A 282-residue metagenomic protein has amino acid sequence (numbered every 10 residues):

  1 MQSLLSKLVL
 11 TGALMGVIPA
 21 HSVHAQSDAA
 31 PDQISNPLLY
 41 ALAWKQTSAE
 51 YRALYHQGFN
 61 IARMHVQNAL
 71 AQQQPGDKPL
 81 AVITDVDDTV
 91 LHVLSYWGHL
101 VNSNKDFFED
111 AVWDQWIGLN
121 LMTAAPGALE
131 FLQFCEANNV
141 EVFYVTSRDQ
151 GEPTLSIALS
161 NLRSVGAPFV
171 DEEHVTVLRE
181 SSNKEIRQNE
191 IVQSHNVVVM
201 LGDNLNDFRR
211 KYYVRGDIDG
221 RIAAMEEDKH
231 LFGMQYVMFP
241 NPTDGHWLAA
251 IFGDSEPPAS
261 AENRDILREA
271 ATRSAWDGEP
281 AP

Functional and structural regions predicted by a protein language model:
M1-V9: Bacterial N-terminal signal peptides that target proteins for export
M15-V23: C-terminal segment of classical bacterial N-terminal signal peptides
V23-T84, F252-P258, N263-P282: Non-catalytic pre-domain segments flanking phosphatase-related domains
W44-Y55, D114-M122, Y144-Q150, T176-L178: Second-shell loop/turn segments in exported
Q72-A81, V90-T123: Active-site neighborhood of HAD-like aspartate-dependent phosphohydrolases
D88, A128-L162: Substrate-recognition element of Asp-dependent hydrolases with the DxDx(T/V) motif
D149-P282: C-terminal cap/substrate-recognition subdomain and adjoining C-terminal extension of metal-dependent phosphatase-like
